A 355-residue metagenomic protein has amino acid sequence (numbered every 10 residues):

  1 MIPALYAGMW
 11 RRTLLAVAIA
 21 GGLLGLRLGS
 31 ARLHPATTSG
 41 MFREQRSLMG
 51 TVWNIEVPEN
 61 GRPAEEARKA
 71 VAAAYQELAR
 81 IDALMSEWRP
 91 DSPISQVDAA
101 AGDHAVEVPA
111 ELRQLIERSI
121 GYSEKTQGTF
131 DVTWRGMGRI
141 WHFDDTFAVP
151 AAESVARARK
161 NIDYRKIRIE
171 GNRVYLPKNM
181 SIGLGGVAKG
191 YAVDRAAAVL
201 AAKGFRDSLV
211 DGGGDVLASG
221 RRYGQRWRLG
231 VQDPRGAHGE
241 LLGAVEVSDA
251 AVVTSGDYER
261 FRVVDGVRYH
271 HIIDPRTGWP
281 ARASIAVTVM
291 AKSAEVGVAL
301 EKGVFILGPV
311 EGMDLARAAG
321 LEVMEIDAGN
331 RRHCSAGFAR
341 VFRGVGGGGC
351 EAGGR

Functional and structural regions predicted by a protein language model:
M1-R355: Mature catalytic core of soluble alpha/beta enzymes
